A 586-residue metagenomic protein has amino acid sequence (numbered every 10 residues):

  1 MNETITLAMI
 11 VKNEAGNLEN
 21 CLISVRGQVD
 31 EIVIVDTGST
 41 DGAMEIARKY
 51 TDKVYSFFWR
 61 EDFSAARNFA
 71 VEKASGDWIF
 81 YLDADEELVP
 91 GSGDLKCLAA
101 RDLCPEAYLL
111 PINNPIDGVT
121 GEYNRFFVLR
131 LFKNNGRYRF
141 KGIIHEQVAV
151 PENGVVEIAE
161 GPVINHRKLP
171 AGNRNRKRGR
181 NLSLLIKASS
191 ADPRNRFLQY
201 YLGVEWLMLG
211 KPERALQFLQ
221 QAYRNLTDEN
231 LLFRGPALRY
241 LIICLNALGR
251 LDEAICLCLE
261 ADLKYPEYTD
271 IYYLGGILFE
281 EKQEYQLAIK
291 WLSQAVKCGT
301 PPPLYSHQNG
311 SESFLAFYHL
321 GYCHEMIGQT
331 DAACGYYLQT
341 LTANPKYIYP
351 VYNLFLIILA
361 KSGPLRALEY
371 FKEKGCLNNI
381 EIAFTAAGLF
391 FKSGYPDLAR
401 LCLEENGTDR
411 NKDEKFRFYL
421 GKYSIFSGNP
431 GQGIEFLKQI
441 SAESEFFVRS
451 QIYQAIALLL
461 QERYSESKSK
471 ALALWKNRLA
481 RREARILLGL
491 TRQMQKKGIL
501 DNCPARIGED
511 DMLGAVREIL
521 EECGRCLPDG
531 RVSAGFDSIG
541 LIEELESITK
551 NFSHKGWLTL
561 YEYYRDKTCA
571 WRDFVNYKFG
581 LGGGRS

Functional and structural regions predicted by a protein language model:
A8-E31: Short, well-formed alpha-helical segments that are part of the catalytic scaffolds of diverse glycosyltransferases
E19, D41-Y50, G91-S92: Acidic helix N-cap motif at the loop->helix transition within catalytic regions of sugar-transfer enzymes
S24, D36-E45, W59, D83 (+1 more regions): A conserved acidic beta->alpha catalytic loop
D30, E45-F69, K73: Conserved donor nucleotide-binding strand/loop of the catalytic core
A65-V71, W78, L82, L88-Q217: Catalytic-site signature of metal-activated, phosphate-bearing donor transferases, centered on the GT-A/GT-A-like
L198, L232, A237, I271 (+8 more regions): TPR alpha-solenoid repeat register
Y201, Y240, L274, E312 (+7 more regions): Canonical tetratricopeptide repeat
Q217-Q221, E253-A261, K290-Q294, T330-L338 (+8 more regions): Alpha-helical repeat scaffolds
